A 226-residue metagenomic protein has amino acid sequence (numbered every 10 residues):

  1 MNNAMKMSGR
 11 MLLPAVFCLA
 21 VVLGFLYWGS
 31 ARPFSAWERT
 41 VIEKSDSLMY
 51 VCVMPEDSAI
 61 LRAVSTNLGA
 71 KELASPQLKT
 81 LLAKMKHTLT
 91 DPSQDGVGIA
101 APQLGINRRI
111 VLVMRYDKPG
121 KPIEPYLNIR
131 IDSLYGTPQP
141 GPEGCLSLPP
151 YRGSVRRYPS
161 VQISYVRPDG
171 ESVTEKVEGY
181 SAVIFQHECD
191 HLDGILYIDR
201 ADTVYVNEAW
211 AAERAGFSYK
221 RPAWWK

Functional and structural regions predicted by a protein language model:
N2, K6-K226: Positively charged
